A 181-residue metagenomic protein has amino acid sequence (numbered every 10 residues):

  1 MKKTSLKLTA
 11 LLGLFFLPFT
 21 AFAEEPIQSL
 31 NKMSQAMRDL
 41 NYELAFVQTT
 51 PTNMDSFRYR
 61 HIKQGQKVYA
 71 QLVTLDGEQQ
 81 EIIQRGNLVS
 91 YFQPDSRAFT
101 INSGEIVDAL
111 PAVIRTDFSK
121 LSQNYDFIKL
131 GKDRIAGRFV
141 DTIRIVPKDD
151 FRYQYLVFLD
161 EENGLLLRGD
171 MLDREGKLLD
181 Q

Functional and structural regions predicted by a protein language model:
M1-A10: Bacterial N-terminal signal peptides that target proteins for export
T9-P18: Bacterial N-terminal signal peptides
A23-D95, Y125-L172: N-terminal mature ectodomain segment of secretory-pathway/periplasmic proteins
E25-K32, A109, V113, D117: Exposed alpha-helical structural elements
Y91-T116: Acidic/charged, solvent-exposed loop-and-adjacent secondary-structure segments enriched in E/D, K/R, S/T, and G/P
T100, L166-L167, L179: Generic structural signal for well-ordered beta-strand positions
K120-S122: Soluble sensory domains of the PAS superfamily and closely related sensory modules
E175-Q181: Acidic, serine/threonine-rich low-complexity disordered tracts
